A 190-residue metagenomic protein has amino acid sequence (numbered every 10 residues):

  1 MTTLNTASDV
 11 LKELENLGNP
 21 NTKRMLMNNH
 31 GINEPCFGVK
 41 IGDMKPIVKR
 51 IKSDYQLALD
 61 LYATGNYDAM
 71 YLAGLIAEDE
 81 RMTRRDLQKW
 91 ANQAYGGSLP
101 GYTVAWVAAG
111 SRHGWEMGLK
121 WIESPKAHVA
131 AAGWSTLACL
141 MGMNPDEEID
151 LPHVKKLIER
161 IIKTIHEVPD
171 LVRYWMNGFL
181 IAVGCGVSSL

Functional and structural regions predicted by a protein language model:
M1-L190: Alpha-helical scaffold domains
